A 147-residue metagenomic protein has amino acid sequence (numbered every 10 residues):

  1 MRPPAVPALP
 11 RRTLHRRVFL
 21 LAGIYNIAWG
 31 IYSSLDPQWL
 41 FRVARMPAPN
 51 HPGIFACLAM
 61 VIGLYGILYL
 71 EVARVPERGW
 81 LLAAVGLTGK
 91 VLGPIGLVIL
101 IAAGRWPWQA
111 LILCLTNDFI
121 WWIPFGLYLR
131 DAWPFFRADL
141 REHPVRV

Functional and structural regions predicted by a protein language model:
M1-R12: Short, Lys/Arg-rich, polar N-terminal cytosolic tail immediately upstream of the first transmembrane signal-anchor
A8, I67-L81, I101-A103: Juxtamembrane helix-break-helix junctions at the cytosolic face of small multi-pass alpha-helical membrane proteins
R11-V18, N26-G53: Membrane-helix boundary elements
I24-Y32, N50-R74, V85-V91: Core segments of alpha-helical transmembrane spans in multipass integral membrane proteins
R42-P52, L81-V85, W106-N117: Non-cytosolic membrane-interface motifs at loop->transmembrane helix junctions
A83-L97, C114-F125: Hydrophobic alpha-helical segments of small multi-pass membrane proteins
I95-L113, R130: Membrane-helix boundary connector in multi-pass membrane proteins
I120-L140: Membrane-water interface at the C-terminal end of transmembrane alpha helices
